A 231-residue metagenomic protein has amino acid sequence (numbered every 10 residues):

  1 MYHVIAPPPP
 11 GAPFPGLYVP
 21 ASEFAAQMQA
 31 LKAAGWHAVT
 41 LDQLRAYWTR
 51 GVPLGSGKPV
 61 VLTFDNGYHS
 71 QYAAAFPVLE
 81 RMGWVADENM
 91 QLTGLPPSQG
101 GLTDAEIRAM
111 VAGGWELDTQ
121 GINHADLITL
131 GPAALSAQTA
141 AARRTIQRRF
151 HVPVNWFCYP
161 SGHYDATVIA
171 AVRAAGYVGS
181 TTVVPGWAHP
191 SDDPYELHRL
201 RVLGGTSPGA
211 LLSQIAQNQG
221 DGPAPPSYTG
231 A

Functional and structural regions predicted by a protein language model:
M1-T63, Y68-Y72, R108, A112 (+2 more regions): C-terminal active-site subregion of NodB/CE4 polysaccharide deacetylases
A33, F76-G83, G101-T119, R173-A174: Acidic (Asp/Glu)-rich catalytic clusters
G83-T103: A short, conserved beta-to-alpha structural element at the edge of catalytic cores that scaffolds binding
N89, Q120, S180-T182: Short beta-strand and adjacent tight-turn residues that come in two discontinuous sequence segments and form the edges
Q91-T93, I122, G162: Short strand-loop junctions, especially beta-strand C-caps/beta-turns that link beta-sheets to coils or alpha-helices
